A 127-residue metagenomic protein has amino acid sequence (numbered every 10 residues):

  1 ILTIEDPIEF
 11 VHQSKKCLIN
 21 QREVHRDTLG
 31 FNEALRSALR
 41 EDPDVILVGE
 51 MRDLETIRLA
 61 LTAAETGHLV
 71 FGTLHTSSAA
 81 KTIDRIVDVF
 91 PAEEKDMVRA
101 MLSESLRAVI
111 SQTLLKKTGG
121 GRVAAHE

Functional and structural regions predicted by a protein language model:
I1-E127: Short, flexible helix-loop junctions that flank or precede catalytic/ligand sites
